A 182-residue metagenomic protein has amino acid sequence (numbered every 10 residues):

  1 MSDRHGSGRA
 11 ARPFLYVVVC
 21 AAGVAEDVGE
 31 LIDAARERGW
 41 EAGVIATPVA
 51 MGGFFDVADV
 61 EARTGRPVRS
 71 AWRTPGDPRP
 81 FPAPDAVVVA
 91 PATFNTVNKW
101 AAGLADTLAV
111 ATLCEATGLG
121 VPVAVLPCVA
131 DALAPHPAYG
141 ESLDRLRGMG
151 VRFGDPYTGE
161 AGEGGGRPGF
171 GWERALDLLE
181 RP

Functional and structural regions predicted by a protein language model:
M1-P182: A cross-family phosphate/adenosyl-ligand binding-site feature
